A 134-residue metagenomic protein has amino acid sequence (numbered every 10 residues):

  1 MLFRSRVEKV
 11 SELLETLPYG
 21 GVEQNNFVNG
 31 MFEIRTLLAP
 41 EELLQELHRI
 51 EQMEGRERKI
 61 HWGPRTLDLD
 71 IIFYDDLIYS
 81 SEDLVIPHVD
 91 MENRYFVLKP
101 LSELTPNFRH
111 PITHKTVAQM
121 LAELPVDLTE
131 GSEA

Functional and structural regions predicted by a protein language model:
M1-L2: Short, small-residue-biased leader/transition segments that mark boundaries at the very start of proteins
R6-S11, K99: A short, local hydrophobic-aromatic micro-motif
K9-R35: Short, charge-patterned binding micro-sites
P18-F27, E41-A134: Flexible, gly/pro- and Lys/Arg-enriched active-site loops
